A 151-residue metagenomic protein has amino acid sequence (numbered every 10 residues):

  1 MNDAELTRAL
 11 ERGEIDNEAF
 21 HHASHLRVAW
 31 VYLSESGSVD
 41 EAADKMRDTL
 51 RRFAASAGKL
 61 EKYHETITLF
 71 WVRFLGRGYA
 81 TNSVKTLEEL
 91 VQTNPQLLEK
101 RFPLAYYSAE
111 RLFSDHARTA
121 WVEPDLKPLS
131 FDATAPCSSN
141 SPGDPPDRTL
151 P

Functional and structural regions predicted by a protein language model:
M1-A4, K45: N-terminal start-of-chain detector that recognizes signal peptides and the immediate post-cleavage beginning
D3, T7-H21, H25-V28, Y32 (+4 more regions): N-terminal domain-start signal
R12-V84: Conserved, aromatic- and glycine-enriched, well-ordered alpha/beta core segments that occur as contiguous structural
H64-P151: A charged, amphipathic interaction segment
